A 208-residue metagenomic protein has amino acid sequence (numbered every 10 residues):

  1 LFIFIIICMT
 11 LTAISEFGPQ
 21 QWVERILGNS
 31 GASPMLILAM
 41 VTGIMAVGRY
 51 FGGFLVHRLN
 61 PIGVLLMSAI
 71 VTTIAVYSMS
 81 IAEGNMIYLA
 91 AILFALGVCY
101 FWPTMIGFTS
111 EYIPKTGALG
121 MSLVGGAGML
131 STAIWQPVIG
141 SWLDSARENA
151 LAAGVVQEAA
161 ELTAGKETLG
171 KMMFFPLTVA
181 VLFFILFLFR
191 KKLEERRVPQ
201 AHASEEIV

Functional and structural regions predicted by a protein language model:
L1-G48, A133-L143: Extracytoplasmic gate region of multi-pass secondary transporters
N29-I44, Y88-L89, A164-F174: Loop-to-transmembrane helix entry
G48-P61: Helix-to-loop junctions at the C-terminal end of transmembrane segments in multipass secondary transporters
G63-S78, N85: Structural signature of the two symmetry-related core transmembrane helices
M86-Y100: Hydrophobic core of transmembrane alpha-helices in multi-pass small-molecule transporters, especially MFS/SLC-type
Y100-P114, G120: Intracellular juxtamembrane helix-capping segments at the cytosolic ends of symmetry-related transmembrane helices
K115-A150: A late C-terminal transmembrane helix in Major Facilitator Superfamily
A159-T163, E167, K171-V208: Multi-pass alpha-helical transporter architecture, strongest for 12-TM Major Facilitator/SLC carriers used
